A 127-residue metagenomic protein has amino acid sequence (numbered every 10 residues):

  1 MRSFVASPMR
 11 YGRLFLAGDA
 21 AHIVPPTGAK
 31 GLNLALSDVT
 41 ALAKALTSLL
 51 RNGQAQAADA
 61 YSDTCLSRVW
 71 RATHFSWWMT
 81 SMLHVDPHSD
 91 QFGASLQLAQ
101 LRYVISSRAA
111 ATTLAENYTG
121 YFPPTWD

Functional and structural regions predicted by a protein language model:
M1-G31: FAD/FMN-dependent oxidoreductases across multiple families
M9, L36-T47, R51: Extended, folded domain segments that form the structural surfaces/walls around functional sites
A17-A20, T40-A43, V85-P87: Glycine-rich loops and low-complexity Gly/Arg-rich segments that provide flexible linkers or classic glycine-based
A29, K44-D127: C-terminal helical "tail/cap" subdomain of flavin- and related membrane-associated enzymes
L34-S37, Q56: A general alpha-helical scaffold signature found inside nucleotide-binding enzyme cores
